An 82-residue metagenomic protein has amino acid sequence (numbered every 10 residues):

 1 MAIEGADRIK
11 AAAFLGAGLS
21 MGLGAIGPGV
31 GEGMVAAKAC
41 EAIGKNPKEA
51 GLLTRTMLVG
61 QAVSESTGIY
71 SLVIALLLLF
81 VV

Functional and structural regions predicted by a protein language model:
M1-V82: Hydrophobic, small-residue-rich transmembrane alpha-helices and their short perimembrane loops in multi-pass membrane
